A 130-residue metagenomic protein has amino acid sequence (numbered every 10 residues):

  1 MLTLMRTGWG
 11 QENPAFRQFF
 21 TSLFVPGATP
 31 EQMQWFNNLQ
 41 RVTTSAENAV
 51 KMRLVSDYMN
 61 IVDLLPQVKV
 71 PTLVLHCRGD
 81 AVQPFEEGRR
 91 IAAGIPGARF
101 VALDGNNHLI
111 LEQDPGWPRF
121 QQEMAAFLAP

Functional and structural regions predicted by a protein language model:
M1-N38, A46-R53: Helix-rich cap/lid subdomain of alpha/beta-hydrolase
T44, Y58-K69, A93: The feature captures the conserved acid-bearing segment of alpha/beta-hydrolase catalytic domains
V68, V74-H76, D80: Short beta-strand/loop motif that positions the catalytic acidic residue of the alpha/beta-hydrolase fold
H76, Q83, H108: Histidine-centered active-site/metal-ligand motif
A81-E87: Conserved alpha/beta-hydrolase "acid-adjacent" motif
R89-R90, Q122: Active-site phosphate/pyrophosphate- and oxyanion-stabilizing loops and adjacent acidic/basic residues in soluble
A98-P130: Catalytic active-site module of serine/aspartate enzymes centered on a nucleophile-bearing elbow/loop
